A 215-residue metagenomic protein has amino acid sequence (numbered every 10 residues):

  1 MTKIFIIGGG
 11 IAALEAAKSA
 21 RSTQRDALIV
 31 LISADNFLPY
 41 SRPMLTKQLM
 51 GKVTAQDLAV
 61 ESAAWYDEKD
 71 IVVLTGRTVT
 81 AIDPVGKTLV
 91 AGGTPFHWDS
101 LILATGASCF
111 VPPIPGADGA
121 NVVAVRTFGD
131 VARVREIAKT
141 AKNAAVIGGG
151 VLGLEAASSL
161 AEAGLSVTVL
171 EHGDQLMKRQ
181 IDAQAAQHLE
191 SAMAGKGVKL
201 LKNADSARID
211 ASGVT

Functional and structural regions predicted by a protein language model:
M1-F5, V60-A145, N203, T215: FAD-binding core/adjacent interface of flavoenzyme oxidoreductases
T2-V72, S159-Q184: Beta1-alpha1 glycine-rich phosphate/pyrophosphate-binding loop at the start of Rossmann-like nucleotide-binding domains
G8-I11, R126, I147-V151: Glycine-rich Rossmann-fold phosphate-binding loop(s) that bind the pyrophosphate of adenine dinucleotide cofactors
D26-L28, V73-V90, F96, A163-T215: A Rossmann-like FAD-binding core segment of flavoenzymes
V111-P112, L154-E155, K178: Glycine/Thr-rich phosphate-binding loops of Rossmann-like dinucleotide-binding domains
A124-T127, G153, D182: Short, conserved glycine- and acidic-residue-centered signature motifs in active-site or ligand-binding loops
V146-I147, L170: Hydrophobic residues in beta-strands of the RecA-like P-loop NTPase core, especially within AAA+ ATPase
